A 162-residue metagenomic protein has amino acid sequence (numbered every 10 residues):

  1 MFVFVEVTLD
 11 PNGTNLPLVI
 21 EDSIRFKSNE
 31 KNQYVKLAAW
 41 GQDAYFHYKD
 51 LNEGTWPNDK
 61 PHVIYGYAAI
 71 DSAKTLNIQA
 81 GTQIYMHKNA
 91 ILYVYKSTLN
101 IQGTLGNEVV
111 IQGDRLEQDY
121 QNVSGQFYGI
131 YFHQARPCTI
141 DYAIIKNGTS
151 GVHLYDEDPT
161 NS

Functional and structural regions predicted by a protein language model:
F2-S162: Beta-strand/loop edge motif enriched in small/polar residues
